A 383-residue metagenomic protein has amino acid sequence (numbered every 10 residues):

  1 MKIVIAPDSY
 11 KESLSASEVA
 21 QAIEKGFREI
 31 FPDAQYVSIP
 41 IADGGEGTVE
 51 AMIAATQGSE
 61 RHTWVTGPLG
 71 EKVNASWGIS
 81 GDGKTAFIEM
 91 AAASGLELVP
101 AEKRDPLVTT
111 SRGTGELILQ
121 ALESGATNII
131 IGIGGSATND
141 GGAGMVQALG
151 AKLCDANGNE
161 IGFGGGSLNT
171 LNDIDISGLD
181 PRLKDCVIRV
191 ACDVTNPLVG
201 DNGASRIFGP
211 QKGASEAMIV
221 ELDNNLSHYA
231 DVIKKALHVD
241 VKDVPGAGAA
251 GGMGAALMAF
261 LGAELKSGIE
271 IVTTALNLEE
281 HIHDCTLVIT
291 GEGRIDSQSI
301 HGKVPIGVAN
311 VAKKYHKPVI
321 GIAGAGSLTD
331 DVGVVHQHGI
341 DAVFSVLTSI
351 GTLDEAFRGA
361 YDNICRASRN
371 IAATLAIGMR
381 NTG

Functional and structural regions predicted by a protein language model:
M1-I133, A137-G383: N-terminal loops that bind phosphate or other acidic moieties and the adjacent beta-alpha structural core
